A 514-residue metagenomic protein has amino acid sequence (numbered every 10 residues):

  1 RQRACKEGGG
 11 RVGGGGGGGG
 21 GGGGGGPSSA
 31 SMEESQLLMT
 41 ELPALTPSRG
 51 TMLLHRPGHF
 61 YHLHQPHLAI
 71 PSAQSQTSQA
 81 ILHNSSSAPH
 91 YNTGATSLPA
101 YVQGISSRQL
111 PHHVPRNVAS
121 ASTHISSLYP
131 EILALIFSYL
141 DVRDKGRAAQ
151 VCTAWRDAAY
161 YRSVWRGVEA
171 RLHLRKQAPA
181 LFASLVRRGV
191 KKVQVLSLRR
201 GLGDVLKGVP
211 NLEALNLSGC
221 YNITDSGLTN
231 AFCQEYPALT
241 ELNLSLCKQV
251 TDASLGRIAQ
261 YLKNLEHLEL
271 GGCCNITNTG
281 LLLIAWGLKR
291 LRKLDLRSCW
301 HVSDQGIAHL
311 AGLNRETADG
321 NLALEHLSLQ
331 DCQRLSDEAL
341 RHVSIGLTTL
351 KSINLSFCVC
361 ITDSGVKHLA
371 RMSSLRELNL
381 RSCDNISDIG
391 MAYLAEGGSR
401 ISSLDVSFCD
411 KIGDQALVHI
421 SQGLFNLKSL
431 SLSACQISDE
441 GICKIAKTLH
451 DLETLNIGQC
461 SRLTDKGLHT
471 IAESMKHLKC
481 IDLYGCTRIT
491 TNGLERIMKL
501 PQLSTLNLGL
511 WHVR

Functional and structural regions predicted by a protein language model:
R1-G13, G24-S127: CRL adaptor-proximal regions
L128-L140, V151-R156, V168: Short hydrophobic alpha-helical "box" of cullin-RING ligase substrate receptors that recruits the CRL scaffold
G146-R162: Short helix-loop-helix/strand-helix junction enriched in hydrophobic and basic residues
V168, K191-L196, L215-L217, L242-L244 (+10 more regions): Conserved hydrophobic beta-strand positions in leucine-rich repeat
A170-S218: F-box-proximal linker/hinge
L174-P179, L198-D204, Y221-S226, K248-A253 (+10 more regions): Short, solvent-exposed loop/turn at the beta-strand->alpha-helix junction within individual leucine-rich repeat
V205-V209, L228-E235, L255-Y261, L281-L288 (+8 more regions): A structural signal for leucine-rich repeat
L322-L324, L500-R514: Leucine-rich repeat domain C-terminal region
